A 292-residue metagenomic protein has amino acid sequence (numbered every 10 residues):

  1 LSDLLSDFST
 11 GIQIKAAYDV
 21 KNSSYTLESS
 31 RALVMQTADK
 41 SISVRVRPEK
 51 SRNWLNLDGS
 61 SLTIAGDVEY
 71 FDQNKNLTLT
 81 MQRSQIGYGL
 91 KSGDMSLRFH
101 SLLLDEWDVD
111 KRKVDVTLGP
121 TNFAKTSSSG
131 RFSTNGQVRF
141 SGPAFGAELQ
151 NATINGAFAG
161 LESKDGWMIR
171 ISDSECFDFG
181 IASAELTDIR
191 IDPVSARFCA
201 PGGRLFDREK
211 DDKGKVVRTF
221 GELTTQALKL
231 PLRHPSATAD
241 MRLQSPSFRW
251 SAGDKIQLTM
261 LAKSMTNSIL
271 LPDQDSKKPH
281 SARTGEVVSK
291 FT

Functional and structural regions predicted by a protein language model:
L1-T292: N-terminal targeting/secretion presequences
